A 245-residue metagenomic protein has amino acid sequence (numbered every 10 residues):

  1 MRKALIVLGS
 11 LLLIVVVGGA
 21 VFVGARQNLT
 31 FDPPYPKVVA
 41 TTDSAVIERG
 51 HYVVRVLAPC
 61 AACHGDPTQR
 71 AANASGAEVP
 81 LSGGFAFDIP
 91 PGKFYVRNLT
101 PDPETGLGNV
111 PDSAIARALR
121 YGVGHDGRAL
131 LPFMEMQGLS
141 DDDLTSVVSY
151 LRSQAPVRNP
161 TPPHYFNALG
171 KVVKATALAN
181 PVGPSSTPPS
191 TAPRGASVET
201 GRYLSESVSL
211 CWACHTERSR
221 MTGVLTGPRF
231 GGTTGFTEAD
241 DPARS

Functional and structural regions predicted by a protein language model:
M1-P33: N-terminal type II signal-anchor transmembrane helix that functions as the membrane-insertion/stop-transfer segment
V23-G24, P111-H125, M136-T161: C-terminal capping alpha-helices of c-type cytochrome domains
F31-R55, A177-E206: Electrostatic cytochrome c docking/interface patches
E48, Y52, R97, S113-R117 (+3 more regions): Solvent-exposed, polar/charged alpha-helical surfaces in well-ordered, non-transmembrane soluble domains, broadly
G50, L57-P67, V147, G201 (+1 more regions): The canonical Cys-X-X-Cys-His
R55-A58, F94-V96, A129-L131, S209: Extracytoplasmic
T68-D112, L131-S140, A168-K174, R218-S245: Gly/Gly-Pro-rich "capping" loops immediately C-terminal to redox-active cysteine motifs in periplasmic/lumenal
N159-K171: Extended, well-folded interaction surfaces typified by the phenylalanyl-tRNA synthetase beta subunit core
